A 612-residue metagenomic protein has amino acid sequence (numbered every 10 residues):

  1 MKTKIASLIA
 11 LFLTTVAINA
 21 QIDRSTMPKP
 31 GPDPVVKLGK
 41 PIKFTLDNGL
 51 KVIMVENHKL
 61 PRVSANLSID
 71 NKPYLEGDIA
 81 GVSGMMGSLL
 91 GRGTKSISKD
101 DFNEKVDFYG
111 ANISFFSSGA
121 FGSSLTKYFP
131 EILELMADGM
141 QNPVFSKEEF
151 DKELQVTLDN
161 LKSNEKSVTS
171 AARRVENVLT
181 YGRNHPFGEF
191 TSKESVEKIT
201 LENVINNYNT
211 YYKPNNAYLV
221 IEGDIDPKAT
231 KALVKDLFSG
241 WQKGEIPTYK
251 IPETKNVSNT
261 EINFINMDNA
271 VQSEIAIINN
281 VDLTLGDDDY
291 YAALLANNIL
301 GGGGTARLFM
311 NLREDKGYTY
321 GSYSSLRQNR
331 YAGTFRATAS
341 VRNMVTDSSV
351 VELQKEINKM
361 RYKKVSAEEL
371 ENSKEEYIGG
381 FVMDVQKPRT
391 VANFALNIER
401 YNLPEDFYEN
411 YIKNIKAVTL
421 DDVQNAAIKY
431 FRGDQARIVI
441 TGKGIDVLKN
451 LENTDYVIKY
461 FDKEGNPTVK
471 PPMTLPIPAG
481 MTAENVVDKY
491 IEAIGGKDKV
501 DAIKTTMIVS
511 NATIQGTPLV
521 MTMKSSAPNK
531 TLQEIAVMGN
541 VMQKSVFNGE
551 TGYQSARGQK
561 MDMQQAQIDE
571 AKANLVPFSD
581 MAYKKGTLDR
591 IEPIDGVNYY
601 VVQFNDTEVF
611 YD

Functional and structural regions predicted by a protein language model:
Q21-D33, Y218-V220, E371-M481: C-terminal regions of mature proteins
Q21-T26, R92, N164-K213, V234 (+5 more regions): Scaffold signal of the M16-like zinc-metallopeptidase fold and its non-catalytic homologs
I22-K29, Y218-L283, G442, D446-P472: An aromatic/glycine/proline-enriched structural segment found at the starts of mature extracellular/organellar domains
S64-T126, K166, P186-F190, G302-Y318 (+1 more regions): M16/MPP (pitrilysin/insulinase) zinc-metallopeptidase core fold and M16-derived inactive scaffolds
G93-S96, S124-L154, T284, G303 (+2 more regions): M16/insulysin-pitrilysin zinc metalloprotease superfamily fold
P227, V597-D612: Gly/Pro-enriched, hydrophobic low-complexity segments that function as extracytoplasmic propeptides/linkers
A276-I278, L300-V341: A structural supersecondary motif
N485-D488, E492-K560, A582-R590, D606: N-terminal mature ectodomain segment of secretory-pathway/periplasmic proteins
